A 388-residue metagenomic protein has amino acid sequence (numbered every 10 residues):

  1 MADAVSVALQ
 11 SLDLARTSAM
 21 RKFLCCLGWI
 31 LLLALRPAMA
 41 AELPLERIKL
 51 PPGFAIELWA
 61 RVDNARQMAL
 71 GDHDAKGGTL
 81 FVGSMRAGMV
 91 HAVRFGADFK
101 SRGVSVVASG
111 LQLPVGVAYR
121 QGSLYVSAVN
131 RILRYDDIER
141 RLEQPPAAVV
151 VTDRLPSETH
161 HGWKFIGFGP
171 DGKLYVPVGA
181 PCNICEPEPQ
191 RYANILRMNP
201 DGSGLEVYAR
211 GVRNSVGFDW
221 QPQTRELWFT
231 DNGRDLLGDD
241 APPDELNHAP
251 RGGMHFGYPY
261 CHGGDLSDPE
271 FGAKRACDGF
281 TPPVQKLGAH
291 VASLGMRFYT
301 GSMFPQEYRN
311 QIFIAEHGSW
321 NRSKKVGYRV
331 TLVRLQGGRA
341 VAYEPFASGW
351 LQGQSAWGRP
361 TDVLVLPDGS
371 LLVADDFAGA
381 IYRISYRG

Functional and structural regions predicted by a protein language model:
A41-P52, A75, W163, A180-N183 (+7 more regions): Beta-propeller domain segments
E57-S84, A292-R297: Beta-strand-rich domains and repeat architectures in extracellular enzymes and scaffolds, especially beta-propellers
L58-D63, V106-G110, V151-E158, V207-G211 (+3 more regions): Surface loop/turn motifs at the tips and blade-to-blade linkers of beta-strand repeat domains
M68, V117, I166, S215-F218 (+2 more regions): Hydrophobic core register within WD40 beta-propeller blades
G77-F81, S123-V126, K173-P177, E226-T230 (+2 more regions): Conserved beta-propeller blade signature
S84-M85, V129-R131, D137, G179-P181 (+4 more regions): Short loop/turn segments immediately following the C-termini of beta-strands
R131-F168: Asp-box/WD-like beta-propeller blade repeats and closely related beta-sheet repeat scaffolds
